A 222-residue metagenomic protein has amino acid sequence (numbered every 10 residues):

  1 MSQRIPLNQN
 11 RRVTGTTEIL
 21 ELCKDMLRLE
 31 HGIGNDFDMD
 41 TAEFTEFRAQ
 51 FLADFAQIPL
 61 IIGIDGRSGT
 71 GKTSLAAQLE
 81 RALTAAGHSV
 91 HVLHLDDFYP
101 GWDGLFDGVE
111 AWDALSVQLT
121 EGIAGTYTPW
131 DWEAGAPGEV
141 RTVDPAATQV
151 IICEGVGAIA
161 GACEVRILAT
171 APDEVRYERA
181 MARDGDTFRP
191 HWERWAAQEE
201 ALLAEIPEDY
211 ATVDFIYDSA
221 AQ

Functional and structural regions predicted by a protein language model:
S2-I61: Extreme N-terminal, non-catalytic leader segments that precede Walker-type/kinase nucleotide-binding cores
R67: P-loop (Walker A) phosphate-binding loop of NTP-binding proteins
K72: Conserved lysine of the Walker
L75: Hydrophobic positions on the alpha1 helix immediately C-terminal to the Walker A/P-loop
R81-H91: Post-Walker A helix-loop "phosphate-sensing" segment adjacent to the P-loop in P-loop NTPases
H91, D97-V150: Conserved nucleotide-sensing/catalytic segment adjacent to the nucleotide-binding pocket in NTP-handling enzymes
E139-D184: ATP-dependent NMP and nucleoside kinases share a basic, alpha-helical "lid"
D186-Q222: Small-molecule kinase domains that catalyze NTP-dependent phosphoryl transfer to phosphate-bearing small molecules
